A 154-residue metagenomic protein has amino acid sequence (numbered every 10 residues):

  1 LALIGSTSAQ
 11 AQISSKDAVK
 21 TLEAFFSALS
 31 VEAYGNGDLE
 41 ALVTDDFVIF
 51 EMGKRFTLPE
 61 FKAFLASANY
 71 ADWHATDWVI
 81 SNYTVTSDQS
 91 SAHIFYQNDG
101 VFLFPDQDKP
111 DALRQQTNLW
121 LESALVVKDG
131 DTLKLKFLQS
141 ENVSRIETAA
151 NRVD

Functional and structural regions predicted by a protein language model:
G5-D45, R152-D154: Short, low-complexity N-terminal intrinsically disordered segments enriched in polar/charged residues
G35-D88: A solvent-exposed, acidic/Ser-Thr-rich amphipathic alpha-helical stretch
F61, L65, W78-V85, N98-G100 (+2 more regions): Hydrophobic/aromatic beta-strand elements that line small-molecule binding cavities or substrate pockets in beta-rich
T76-D77, S90, I94, T117-N118: Residue-level preference for beta-strand/loop junctions
Y83-H93, V126-K134: A short, structured loop/turn motif at beta-sheet edges
Q89-D106: A short hydrophobic beta-strand element
K109-A112: Extracellular loop and loop/strand-boundary signature of outer-membrane beta-barrel proteins
T117-R152: Short beta-strand edge/turn micro-motifs at domain boundaries
